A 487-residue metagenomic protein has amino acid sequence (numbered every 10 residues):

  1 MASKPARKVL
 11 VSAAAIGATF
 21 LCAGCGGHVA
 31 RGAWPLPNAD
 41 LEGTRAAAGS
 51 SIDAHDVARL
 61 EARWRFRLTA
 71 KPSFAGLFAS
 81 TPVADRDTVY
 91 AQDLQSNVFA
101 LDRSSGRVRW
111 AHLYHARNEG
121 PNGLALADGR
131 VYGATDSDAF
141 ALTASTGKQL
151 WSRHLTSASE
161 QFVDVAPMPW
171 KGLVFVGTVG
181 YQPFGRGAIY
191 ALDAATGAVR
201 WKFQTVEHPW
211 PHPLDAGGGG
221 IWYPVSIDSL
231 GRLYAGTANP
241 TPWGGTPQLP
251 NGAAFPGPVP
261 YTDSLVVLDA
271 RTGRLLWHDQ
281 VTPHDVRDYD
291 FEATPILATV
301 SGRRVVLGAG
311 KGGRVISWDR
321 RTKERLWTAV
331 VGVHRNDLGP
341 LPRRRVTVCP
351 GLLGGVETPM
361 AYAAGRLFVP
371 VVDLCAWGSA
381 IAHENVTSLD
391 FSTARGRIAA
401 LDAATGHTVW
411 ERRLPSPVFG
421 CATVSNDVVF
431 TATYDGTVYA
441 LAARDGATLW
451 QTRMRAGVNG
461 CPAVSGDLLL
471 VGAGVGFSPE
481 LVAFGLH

Functional and structural regions predicted by a protein language model:
A2-A13: Bacterial N-terminal signal peptides that target proteins for export
S12-F20: Hydrophobic helical h-region of N-terminal Sec-dependent signal peptides in bacterial secretory/periplasmic proteins
C22-G24: C-terminal motif of bacterial Sec signal peptides marking the signal peptidase cleavage site
H28-S73, L77, R107-Y114, K148-S157 (+8 more regions): Aromatic (tryptophan-biased) beta-strands that constitute blades/sheets of beta-rich domains
V29-L41, F74-N97, R117-A139, E160-I189 (+7 more regions): Repeat-blade elements of multi-bladed beta-propeller folds
V98-A111, A194, V199-K202, W222 (+2 more regions): Carboxylate/His-rich catalytic cores and anion/metal-binding grooves
P260, V266-A270, L276, V281-H284 (+1 more regions): Acidic, glycine-rich loop-and-beta core segments that form the ion-binding/anion-interacting portion of active sites
